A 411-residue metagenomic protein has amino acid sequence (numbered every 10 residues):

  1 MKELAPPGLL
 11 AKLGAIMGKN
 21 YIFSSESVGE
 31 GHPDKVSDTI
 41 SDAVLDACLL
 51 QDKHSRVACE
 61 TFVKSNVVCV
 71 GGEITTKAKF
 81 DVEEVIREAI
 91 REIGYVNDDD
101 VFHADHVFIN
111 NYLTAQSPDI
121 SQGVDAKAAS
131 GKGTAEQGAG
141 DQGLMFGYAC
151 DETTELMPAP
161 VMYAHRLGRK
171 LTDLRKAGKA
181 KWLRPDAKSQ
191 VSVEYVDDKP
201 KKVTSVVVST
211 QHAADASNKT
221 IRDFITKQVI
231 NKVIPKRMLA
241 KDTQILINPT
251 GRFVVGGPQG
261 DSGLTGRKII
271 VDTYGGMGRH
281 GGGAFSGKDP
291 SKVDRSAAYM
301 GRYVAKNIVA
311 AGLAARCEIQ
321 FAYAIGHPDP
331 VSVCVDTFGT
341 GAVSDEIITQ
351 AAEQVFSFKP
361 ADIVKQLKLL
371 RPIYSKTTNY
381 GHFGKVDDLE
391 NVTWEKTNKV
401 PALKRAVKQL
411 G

Functional and structural regions predicted by a protein language model:
K2-I16: Short, Lys/Arg-enriched N-terminal segments with co-localized hydrophobic residues within the first ~10-30 amino acids
L13-A58, F62: N-terminal, positively charged regions that mediate nucleic acid binding
S24, E84, A89-V255, N379 (+2 more regions): Glycine-rich, mobile lid/loop segments that gate access to catalytic sites or pores
E26-V28, H32-S37, Q137-T153, V254-R279 (+2 more regions): Conserved phosphate/anionic-ligand binding catalytic regions in large, soluble enzymes, centered on
E30-L49, E152-R169, K288-G312: Alpha-helical support elements that line or immediately flank enzyme active sites and cofactor-binding pockets
S55-C59, A187-V193, T243-I247, L313-A324: A short glycine-rich, hydrophobically flanked beta-strand micro-motif that places a catalytic Asp/Glu for divalent metal
K64, R316, A324-G411: Internal helix-turn-beta structural module
A216-A310: Glycine-rich anion/phosphate-binding loop at the beta-strand->alpha-helix junction
